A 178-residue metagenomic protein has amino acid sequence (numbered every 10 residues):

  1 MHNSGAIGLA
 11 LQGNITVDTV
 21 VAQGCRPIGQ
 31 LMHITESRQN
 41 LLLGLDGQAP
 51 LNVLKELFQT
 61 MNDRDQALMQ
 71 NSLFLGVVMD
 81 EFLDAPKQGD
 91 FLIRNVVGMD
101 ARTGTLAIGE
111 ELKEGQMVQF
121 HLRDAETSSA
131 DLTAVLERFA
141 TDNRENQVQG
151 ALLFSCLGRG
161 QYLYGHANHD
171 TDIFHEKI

Functional and structural regions predicted by a protein language model:
M1-Y164, N168-K177: Small-residue-enriched flexible segments
